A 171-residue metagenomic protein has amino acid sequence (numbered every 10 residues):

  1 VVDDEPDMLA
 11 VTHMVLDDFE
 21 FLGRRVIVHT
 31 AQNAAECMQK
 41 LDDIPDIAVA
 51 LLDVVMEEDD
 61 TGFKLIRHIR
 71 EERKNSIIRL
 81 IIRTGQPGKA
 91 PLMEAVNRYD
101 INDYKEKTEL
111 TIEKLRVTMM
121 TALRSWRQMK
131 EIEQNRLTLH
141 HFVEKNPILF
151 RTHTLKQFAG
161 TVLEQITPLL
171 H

Functional and structural regions predicted by a protein language model:
V1-D17, V28-T30: Conserved acidic segment of CheY-like receiver
D3-D4, L51-V55: Active-site residues of response regulator receiver
H13, R24-V49, E57: Acidic, metal-coordinating helix/loop segments flanking the phosphotransfer/catalytic sites of two-component signaling
D18, A35-K40, V55, D60-L80 (+1 more regions): Short amphipathic alpha-helix used as the core "switch/output" element in two-component signaling
E20-R25, T152-H171: Helix-loop-beta substructure at the N-terminus of cytosolic sensory domains that couple signal/ligand detection
I81-T84, K107: Hydrophobic/aromatic residues positioned on beta-strands within the core alpha/beta folds
R98, K114-R127: Receiver (REC) domain switch/output surface
S125-R151: Signal-transmission linkers at sensory-effector interfaces
